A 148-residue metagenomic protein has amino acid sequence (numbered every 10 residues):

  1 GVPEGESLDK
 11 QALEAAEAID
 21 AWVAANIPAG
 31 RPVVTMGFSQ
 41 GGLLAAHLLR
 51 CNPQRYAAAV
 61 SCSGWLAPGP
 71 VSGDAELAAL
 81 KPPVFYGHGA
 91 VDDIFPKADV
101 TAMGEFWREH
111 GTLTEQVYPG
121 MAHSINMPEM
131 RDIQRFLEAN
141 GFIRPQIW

Functional and structural regions predicted by a protein language model:
G1-P32: Serine-hydrolase catalytic machinery in alpha/beta-hydrolase-like enzymes
T35-G37, C62: Short beta-strand immediately N-terminal to the catalytic nucleophile in serine-hydrolase-like folds
G37-G41, A45: Gly/Ala-rich beta-loop-alpha elbow adjacent to hydrolase catalytic centers
H47-C51: Active-site signature of alpha/beta-hydrolase-fold catalytic machinery across serine- and Asp/Cys-nucleophile hydrolases
Q54-A67: A conserved short beta-strand
P68, A90-F95, H123-S124: Acidic catalytic loop of the alpha/beta-hydrolase fold
L80, F85-H88, D92: Short beta-strand/loop motif that positions the catalytic acidic residue of the alpha/beta-hydrolase fold
T101-W148: C-terminal catalytic histidine-bearing segment of alpha/beta-hydrolase fold enzymes
